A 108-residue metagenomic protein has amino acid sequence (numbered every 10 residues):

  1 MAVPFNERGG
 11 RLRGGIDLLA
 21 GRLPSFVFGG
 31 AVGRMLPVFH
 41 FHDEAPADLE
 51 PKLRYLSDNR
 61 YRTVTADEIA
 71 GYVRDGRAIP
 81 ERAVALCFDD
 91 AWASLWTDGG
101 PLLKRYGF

Functional and structural regions predicted by a protein language model:
M1-L86, A93-F108: Terminal accessory/targeting
